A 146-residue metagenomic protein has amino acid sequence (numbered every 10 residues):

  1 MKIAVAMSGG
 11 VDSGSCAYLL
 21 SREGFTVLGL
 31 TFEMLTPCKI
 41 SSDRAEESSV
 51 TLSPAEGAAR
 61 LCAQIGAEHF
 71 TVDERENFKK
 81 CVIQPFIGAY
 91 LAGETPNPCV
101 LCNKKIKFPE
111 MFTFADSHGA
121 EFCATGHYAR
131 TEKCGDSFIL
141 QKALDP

Functional and structural regions predicted by a protein language model:
M1-P146: ATP-dependent adenylation/nucleotidyltransferase module used to activate substrates
